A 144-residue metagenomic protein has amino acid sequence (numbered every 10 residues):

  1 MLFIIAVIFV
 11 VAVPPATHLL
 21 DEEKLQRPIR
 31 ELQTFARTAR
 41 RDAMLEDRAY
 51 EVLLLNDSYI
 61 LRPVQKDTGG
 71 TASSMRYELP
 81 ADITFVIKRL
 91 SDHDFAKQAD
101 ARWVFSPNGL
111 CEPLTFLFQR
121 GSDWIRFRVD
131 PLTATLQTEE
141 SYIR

Functional and structural regions predicted by a protein language model:
M1-P14: Alpha-helical hydrophobic helix detector
V11, P15-T34, R41, L45 (+2 more regions): N-terminal helix-rich module
